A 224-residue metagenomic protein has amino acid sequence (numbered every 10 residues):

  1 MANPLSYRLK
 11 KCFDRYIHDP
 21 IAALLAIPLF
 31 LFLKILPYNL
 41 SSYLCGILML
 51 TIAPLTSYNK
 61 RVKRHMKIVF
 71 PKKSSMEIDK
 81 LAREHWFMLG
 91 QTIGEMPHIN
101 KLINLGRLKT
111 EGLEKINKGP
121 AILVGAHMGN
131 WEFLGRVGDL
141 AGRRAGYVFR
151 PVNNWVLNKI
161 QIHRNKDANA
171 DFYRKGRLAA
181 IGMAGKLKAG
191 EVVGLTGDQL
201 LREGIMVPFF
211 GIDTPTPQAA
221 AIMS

Functional and structural regions predicted by a protein language model:
A2-G125, N130, K159-I162, D167-N169: Membrane-anchoring hydrophobic helices of lipid-metabolizing enzymes
I68, M223-S224: Short basic/hydrophobic patches in alpha-helices and adjacent helix-turn junctions that form amphipathic surface motifs
T92, M96-M223: Soluble catalytic domains of membrane acyltransferases
